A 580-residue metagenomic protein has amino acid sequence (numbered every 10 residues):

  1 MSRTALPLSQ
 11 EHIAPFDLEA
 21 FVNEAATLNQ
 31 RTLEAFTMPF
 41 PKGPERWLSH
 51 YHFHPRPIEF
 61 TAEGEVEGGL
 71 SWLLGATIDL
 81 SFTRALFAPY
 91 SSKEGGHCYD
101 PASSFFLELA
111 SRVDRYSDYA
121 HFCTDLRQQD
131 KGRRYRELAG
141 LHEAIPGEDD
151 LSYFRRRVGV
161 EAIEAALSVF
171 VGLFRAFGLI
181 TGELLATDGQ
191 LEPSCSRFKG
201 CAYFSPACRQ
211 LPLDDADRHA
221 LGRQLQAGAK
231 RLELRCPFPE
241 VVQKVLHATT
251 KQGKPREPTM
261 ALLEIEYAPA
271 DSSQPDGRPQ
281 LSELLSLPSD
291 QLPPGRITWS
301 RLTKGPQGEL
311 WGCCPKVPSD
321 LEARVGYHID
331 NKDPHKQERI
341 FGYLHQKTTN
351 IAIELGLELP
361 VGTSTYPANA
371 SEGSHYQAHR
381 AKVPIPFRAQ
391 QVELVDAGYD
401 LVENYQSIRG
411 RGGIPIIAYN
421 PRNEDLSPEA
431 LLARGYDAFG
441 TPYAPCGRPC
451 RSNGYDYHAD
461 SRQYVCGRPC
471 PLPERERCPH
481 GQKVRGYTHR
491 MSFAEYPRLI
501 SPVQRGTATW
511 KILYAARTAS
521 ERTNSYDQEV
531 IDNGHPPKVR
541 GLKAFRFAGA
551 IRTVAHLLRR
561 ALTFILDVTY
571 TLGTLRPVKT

Functional and structural regions predicted by a protein language model:
M1-I78, F564-T580: Charged, often Cys/His-bearing segments associated with DNA-binding zinc-finger transcription factors
F60-L109, D114, F545-R546: Basic, short loop/linker segments at the boundary and entry of helix-turn-helix/winged-helix-like folds
G95-Y99, E393-E403, P421-E424: Acidic, metal-coordinating catalytic cores used for nucleic-acid/nucleotide bond scission and strand-transfer chemistry
Y119-L138: DNA-recognition alpha helix
T124-R127, P146, L151-G410: Polybasic low-complexity intrinsically disordered regions
R127, E429-A459, F493-L542: Short amphipathic alpha-helical "interface-anchor" segments enriched in bulky aromatics
G412-N420: Short hydrophobic/aromatic-enriched beta-strand-loop microsegments
W510-T580: Basic, amphipathic alpha-helical segments enriched in Lys/Arg and hydrophobic/aromatic residues
